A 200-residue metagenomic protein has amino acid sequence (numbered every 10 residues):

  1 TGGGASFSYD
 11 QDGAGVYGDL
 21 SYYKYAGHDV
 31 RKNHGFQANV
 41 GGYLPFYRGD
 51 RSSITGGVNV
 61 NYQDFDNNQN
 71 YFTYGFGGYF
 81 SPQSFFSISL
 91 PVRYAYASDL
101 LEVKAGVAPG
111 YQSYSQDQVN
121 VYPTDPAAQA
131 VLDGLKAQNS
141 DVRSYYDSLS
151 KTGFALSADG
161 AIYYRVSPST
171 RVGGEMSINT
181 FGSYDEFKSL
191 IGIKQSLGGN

Functional and structural regions predicted by a protein language model:
T1, G27-N33, R51, Q63-Y71 (+2 more regions): Outer-membrane beta-barrel proteins
T1-G3, D12, Y22-K24, K32-A38 (+5 more regions): Residues that define the transmembrane beta-barrel architecture of outer-membrane proteins
G2-G4, Y23-R31, G35, N39-Y43 (+3 more regions): Extracellular loop and loop/strand-boundary signature of outer-membrane beta-barrel proteins
G4-S8, N39-Y43, S89-A95, S157-A161 (+1 more regions): Outer-membrane beta-barrel architecture
Y9-G13, L20-A26, H34-F36, L44-F46 (+6 more regions): Transmembrane beta-strands of outer-membrane beta-barrel pores
Q11-G18, R48-I54, L100-V103, Y164-G174 (+1 more regions): Repeated loop/turn-to-beta-strand initiation elements of outer-membrane beta-barrel proteins
D66-S89, R93-N179: Outer membrane beta-barrel transmembrane domains
D185-N200: Outer-membrane beta-barrel "beta-signal"
